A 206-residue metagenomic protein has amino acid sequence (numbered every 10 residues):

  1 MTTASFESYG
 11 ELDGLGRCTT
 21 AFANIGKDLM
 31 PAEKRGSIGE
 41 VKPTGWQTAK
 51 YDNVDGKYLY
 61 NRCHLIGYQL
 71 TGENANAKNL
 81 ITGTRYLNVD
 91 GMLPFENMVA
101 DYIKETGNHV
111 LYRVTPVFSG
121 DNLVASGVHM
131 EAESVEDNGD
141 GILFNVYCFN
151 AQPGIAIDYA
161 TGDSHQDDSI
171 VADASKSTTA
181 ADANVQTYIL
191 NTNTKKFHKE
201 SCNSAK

Functional and structural regions predicted by a protein language model:
T2-K176: Domain-level detector of nuclease and nuclease-like folds in predominantly extracellular/periplasmic contexts
V171-K206: Mature, structured domains enriched in cysteine- and short glycine motifs
